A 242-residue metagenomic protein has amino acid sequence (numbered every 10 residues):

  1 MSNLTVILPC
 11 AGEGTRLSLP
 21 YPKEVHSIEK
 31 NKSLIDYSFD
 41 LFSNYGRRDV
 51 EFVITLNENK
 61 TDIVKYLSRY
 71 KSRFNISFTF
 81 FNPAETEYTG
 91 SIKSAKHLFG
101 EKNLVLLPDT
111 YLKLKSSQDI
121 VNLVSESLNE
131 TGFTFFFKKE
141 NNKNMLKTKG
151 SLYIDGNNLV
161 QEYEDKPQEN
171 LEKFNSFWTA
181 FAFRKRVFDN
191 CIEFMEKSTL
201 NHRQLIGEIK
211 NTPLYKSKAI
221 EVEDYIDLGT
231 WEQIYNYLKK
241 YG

Functional and structural regions predicted by a protein language model:
M1-I63: N-terminal glycine-rich phosphate-binding loop and ensuing alpha1 helix
T5-I7, E51-V53, S77, L104 (+2 more regions): A structural signal for isolated positions on well-ordered beta-strands in alpha/beta enzyme cores
G12, D109, T230: Active-site glycine-centered loops adjacent to acidic/histidine catalytic or metal-binding residues that shape
R16, D62-K65, G90-S91, D227 (+1 more regions): Phosphate- and divalent-cation-binding pockets in alpha/beta enzyme and binding domains that engage nucleotide-derived
K30, E58-N59, P83-E87, E223 (+1 more regions): Short beta->alpha linker loops
L34-S38, G90-S94, L205: Well-ordered alpha-helical segments embedded in enzymatic catalytic cores
I63, S68-D155: Conserved beta-loop-beta/alpha segment of the NTase-like Rossmann-fold superfamily that binds/positions NTPs
V121, S125, G156-G242: Catalytic-core segments of class I nucleotidyltransferases/pyrophosphorylases that form NMP-activated intermediates
